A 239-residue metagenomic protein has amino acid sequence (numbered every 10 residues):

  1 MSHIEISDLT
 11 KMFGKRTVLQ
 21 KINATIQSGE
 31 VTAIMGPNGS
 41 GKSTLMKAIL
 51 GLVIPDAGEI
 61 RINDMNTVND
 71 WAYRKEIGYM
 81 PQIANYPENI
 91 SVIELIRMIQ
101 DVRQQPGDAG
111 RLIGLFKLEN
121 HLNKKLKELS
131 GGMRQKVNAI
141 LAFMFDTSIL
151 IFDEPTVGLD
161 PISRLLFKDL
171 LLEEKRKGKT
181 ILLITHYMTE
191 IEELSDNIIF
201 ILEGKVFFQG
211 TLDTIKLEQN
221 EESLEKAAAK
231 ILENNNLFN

Functional and structural regions predicted by a protein language model:
M35-P37: The feature captures the beta-strand-to-loop junction immediately N-terminal to the Walker
L50: Helix-to-loop junction immediately C-terminal to a conserved catalytic motif
G58-Y73: Conserved ABC transporter NBD signature motif
R97, D101, P106-L122: Conserved ABC ATPase "signature" region
L150-E154: Catalytic Walker B motif of ABC-type/P-loop ATPase nucleotide-binding domains
I191-E193: A short, surface-exposed alpha-helical micro-motif characterized by mixed small hydrophobic and charged/polar residues
